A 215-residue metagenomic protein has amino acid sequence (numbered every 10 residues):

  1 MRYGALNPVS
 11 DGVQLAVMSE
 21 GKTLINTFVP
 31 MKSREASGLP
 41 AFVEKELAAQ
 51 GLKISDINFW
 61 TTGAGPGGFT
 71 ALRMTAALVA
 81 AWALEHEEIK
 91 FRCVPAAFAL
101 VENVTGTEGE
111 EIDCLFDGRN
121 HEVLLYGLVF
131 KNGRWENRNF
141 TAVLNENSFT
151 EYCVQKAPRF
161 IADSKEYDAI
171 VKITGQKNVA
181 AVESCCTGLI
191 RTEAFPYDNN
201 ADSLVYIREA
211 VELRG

Functional and structural regions predicted by a protein language model:
M1-K22, F91-G215: Oxyanion-binding and handling regions
M1-T62: N-terminal beta-alpha supersecondary unit
G38, R73-M74, T174: Generic recognition of short, well-ordered alpha-helical segments
G38-A41, A77-A81, A99: Short amphipathic alpha-helical face segments that pack within enzyme cores and frequently flank/anchor catalytic
Q50, H86-E87, T174: A broad structural signal for alpha-helix termini and local helix breaks/kinks
S55-A64, A157-K165: Short glycine-rich phosphate-binding loop at a beta-alpha junction
F59-F91: DPxDG-like acidic metal-binding loop motif
